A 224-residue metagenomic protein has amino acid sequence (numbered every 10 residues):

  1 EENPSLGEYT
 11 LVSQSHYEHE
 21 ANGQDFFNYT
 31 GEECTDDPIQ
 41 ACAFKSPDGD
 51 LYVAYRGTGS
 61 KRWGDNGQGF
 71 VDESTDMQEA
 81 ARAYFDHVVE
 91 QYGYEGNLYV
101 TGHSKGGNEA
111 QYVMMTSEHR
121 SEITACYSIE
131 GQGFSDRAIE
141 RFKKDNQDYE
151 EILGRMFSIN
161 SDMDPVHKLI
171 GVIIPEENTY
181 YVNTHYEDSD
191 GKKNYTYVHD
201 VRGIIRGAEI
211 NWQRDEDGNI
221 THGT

Functional and structural regions predicted by a protein language model:
E1-E8, S13-L51, Y55-N97, E118-T224: Alpha/beta hydrolase fold serine-hydrolase catalytic domain that processes acyl esters and thioesters
T101-G106, A110: Gly/Ala-rich beta-loop-alpha elbow adjacent to hydrolase catalytic centers
A110-E118: Short glycine-enriched nucleophile-adjacent loop and the immediately C-terminal alpha-helix near the catalytic center
